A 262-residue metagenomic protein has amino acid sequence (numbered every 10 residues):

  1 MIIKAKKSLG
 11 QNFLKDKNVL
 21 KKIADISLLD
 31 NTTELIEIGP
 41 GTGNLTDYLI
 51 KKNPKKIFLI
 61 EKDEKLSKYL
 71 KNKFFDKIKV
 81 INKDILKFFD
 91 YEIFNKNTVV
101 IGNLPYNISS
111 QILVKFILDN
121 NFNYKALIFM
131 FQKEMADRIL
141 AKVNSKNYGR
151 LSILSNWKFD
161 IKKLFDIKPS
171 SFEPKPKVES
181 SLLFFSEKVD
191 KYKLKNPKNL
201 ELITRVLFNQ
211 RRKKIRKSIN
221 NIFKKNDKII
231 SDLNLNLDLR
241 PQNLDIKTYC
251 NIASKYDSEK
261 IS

Functional and structural regions predicted by a protein language model:
M1-K198, L202, V206, K247 (+1 more regions): Catalytic cores of RNA-modifying enzymes
E187, V206-S262: C-terminal lobe and adjacent flexible extensions of AdoMet/dcAdoMet transferase-like proteins
